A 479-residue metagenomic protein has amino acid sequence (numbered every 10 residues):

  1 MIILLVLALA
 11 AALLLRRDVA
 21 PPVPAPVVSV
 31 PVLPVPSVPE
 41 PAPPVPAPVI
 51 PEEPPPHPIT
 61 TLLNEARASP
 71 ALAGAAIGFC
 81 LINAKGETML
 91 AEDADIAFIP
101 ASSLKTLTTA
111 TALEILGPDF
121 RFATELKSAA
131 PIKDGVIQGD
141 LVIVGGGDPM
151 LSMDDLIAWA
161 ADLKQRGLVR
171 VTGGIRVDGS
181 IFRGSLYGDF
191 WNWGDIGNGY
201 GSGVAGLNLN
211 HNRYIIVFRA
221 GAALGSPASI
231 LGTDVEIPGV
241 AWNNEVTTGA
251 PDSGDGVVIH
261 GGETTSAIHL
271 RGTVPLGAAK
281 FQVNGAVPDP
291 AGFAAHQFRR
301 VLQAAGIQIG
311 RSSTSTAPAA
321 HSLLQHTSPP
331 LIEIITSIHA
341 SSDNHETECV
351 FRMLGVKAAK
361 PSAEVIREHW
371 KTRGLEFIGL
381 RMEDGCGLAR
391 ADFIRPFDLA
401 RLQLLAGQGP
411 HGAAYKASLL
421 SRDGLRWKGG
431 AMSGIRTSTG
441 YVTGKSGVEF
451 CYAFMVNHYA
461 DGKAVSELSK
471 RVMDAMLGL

Functional and structural regions predicted by a protein language model:
M1-L13: Hydrophobic membrane-insertion alpha-helices, especially the h-region of bacterial N-terminal signal peptides
A12-A68, I115-F377: Conserved serine DD-peptidase/penicillin-binding transpeptidase domain and beta-lactam-recognizing active-site
S69-E92: A short, well-structured edge-of-sheet supersecondary motif
F79-L81, T124-L126, T439-G440: Short beta-strand scaffold segments in enzyme catalytic cores
G86, K105-A112, I175, L207 (+6 more regions): Residue-level preference for non-acidic, small/hydrophobic
M89-A91, H326, S341-N344, E348-L479: Small-residue-rich helix-loop
A91-T111, I115-L116, I335: Short active-site loop at a secondary-structure junction that contains or immediately precedes the catalytic residue(s)
D93-F98, N284, C386-A389: A short glycine/serine-rich beta->alpha loop
